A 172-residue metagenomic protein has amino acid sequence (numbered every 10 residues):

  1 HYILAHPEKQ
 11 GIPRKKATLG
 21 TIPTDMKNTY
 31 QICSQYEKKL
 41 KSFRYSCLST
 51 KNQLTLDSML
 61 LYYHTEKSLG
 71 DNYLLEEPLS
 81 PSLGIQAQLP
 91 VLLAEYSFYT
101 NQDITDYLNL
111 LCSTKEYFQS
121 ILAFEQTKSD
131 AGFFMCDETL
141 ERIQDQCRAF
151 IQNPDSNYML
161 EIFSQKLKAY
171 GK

Functional and structural regions predicted by a protein language model:
H1-K172: N-terminal maturation segment of proteins
